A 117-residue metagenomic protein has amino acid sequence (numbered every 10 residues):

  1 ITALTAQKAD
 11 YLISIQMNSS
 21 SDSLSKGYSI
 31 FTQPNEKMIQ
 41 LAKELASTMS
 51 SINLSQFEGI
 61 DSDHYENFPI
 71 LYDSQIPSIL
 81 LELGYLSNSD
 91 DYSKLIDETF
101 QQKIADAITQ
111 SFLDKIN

Functional and structural regions predicted by a protein language model:
I1-N117: Active-site-proximal helix/loop segments of hydrolytic enzymes
